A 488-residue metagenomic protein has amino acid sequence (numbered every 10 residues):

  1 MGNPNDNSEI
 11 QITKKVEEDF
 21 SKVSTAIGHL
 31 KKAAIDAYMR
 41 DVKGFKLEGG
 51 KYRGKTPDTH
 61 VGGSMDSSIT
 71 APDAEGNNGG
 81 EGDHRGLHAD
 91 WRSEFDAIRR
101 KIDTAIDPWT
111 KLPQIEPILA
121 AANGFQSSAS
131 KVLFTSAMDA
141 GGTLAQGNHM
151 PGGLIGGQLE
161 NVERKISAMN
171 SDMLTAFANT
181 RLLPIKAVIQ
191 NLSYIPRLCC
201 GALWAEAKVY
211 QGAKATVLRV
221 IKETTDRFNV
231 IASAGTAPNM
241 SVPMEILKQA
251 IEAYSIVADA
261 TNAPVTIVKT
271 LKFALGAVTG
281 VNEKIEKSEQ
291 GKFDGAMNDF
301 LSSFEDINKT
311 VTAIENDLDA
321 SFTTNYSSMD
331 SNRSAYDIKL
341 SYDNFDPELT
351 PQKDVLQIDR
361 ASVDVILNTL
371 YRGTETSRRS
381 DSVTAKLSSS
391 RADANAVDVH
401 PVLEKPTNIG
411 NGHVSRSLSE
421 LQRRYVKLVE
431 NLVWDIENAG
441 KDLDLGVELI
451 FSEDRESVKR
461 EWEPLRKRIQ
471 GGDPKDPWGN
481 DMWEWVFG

Functional and structural regions predicted by a protein language model:
M1-D226, M240-S241, T279, E283-G488: N-terminal secretion-targeting helices of virulence/extracellular proteins, encompassing both classical Sec signal
R227, A232-I285: Membrane-active amphipathic alpha-helices enriched in small hydrophobic residues
